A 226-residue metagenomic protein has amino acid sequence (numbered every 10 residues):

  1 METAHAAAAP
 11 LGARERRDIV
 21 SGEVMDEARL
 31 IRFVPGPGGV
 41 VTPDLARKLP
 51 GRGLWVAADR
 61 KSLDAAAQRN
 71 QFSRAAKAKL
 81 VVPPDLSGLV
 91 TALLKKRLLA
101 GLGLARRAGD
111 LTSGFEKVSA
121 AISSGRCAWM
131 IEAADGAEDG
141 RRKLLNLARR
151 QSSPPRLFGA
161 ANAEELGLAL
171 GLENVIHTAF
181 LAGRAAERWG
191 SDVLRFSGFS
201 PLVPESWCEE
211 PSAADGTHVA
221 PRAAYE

Functional and structural regions predicted by a protein language model:
M1-N70, R74, A78: N-terminal cysteine/histidine-rich coordination modules
M1-T3, R14-V20, V24, G39 (+7 more regions): Catalytic cores of RNA-modifying enzymes
A8, R17-V20, R126, R142-P155: Short helix-coil boundary/hinge micro-motifs
M25, K61-L63, D135-E138, E164-E165 (+1 more regions): Conserved nucleotide-binding/hydrolysis micro-motifs of P-loop NTPases
R52-G53, A108-G109, C127-W129, S152-R156 (+1 more regions): Short active-site oxyanion
K61-G140: Extended interfacial segments that mediate partner engagement and assembly in macromolecular machines
S152-S197: Short basic, glycine-rich beta-strand/loop surfaces that mediate nucleic-acid
F180-E226: C-terminal functional extensions of proteins
